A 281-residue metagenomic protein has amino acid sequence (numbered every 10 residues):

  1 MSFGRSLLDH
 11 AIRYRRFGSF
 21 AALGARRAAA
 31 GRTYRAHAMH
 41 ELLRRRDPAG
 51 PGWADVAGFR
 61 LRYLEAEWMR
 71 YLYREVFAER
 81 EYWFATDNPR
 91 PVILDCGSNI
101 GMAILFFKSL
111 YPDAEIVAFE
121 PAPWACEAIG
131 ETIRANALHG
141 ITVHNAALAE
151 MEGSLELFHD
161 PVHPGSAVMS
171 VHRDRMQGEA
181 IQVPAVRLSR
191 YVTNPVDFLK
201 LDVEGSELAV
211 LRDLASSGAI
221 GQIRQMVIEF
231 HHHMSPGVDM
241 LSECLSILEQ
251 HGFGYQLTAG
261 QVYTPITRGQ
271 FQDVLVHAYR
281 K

Functional and structural regions predicted by a protein language model:
M1-K281: Phosphate/nucleotide-binding beta-alpha loop and adjacent structural elements of enzyme active sites
